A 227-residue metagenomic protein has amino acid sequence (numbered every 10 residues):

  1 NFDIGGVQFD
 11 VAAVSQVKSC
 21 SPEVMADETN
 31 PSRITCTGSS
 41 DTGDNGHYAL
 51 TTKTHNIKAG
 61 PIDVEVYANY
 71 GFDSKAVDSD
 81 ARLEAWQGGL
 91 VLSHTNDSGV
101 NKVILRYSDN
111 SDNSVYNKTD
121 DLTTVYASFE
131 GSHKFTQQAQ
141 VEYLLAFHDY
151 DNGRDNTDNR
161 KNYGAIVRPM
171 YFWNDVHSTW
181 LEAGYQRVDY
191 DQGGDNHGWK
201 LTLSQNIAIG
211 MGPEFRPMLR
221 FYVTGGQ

Functional and structural regions predicted by a protein language model:
N1-A68, V223-G226: Outer membrane beta-barrel
F2, D44, S93-T95, M211: A general structural signal for short secondary-structure junctions and capping/turn motifs
G6, K118, L145-F147, I207 (+1 more regions): Broad hydrophobic/π-residue packing in well-ordered secondary structure
A12, L144, W180-E182, M218-Y222: Outer-envelope exported proteins of Gram-negative bacteria
P22, V77, R154, Q192 (+1 more regions): Generic domain-boundary/flexible-linker signal
G46-L50, E84-W86, L201, P217: Residues that flank catalytic or metal-binding motifs in active/ligand-binding sites
H55-S74, S79-Y190, H197-L201: Detector for outer-membrane/organellar transmembrane beta-barrel domains, recognizing the amphipathic beta-strand
D195-Q227: Predominantly the C-terminal beta-signal and adjacent terminal strand-loop region of outer-membrane beta-barrel
